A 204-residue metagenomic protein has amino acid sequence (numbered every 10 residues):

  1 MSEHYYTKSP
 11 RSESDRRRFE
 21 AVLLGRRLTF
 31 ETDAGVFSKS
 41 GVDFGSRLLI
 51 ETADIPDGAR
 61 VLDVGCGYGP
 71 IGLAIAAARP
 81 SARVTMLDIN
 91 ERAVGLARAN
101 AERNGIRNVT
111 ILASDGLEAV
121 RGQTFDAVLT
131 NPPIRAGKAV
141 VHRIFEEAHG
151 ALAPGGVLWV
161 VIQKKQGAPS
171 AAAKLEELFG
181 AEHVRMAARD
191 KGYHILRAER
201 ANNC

Functional and structural regions predicted by a protein language model:
M1-L24, A34-G35, K39: N-terminal auxiliary segments of SAM/dcSAM-dependent transferases
G45-T130, A136: Conserved SAM/SAH cofactor-binding pocket of Class I
D54, A153, G180: Short conserved AdoMet
I75, E147-H149, L175: Class I S-adenosylmethionine-dependent transferase superfamily signal
H142-P154: A short glycine-rich, Lys/Arg-flanked "PGG" loop and its adjoining helix->strand segment in the class I
G155-I162: Conserved beta-strand signature within the Rossmann-like core of class I S-adenosyl-L-methionine
Q163-G180: Conserved class I S-adenosyl-L-methionine
A188-C204: Core SAM-dependent methyltransferase catalytic element
